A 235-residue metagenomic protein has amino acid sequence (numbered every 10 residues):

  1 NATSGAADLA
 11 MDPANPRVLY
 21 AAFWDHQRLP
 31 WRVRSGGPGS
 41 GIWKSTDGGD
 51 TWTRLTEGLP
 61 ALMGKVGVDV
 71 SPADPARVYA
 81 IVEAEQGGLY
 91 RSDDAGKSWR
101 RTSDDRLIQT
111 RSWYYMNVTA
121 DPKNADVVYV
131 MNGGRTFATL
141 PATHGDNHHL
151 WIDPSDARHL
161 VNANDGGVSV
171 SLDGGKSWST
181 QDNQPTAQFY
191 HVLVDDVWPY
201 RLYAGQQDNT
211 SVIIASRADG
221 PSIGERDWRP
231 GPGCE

Functional and structural regions predicted by a protein language model:
N1-E235: Beta-propeller blade termini and top-face loops
